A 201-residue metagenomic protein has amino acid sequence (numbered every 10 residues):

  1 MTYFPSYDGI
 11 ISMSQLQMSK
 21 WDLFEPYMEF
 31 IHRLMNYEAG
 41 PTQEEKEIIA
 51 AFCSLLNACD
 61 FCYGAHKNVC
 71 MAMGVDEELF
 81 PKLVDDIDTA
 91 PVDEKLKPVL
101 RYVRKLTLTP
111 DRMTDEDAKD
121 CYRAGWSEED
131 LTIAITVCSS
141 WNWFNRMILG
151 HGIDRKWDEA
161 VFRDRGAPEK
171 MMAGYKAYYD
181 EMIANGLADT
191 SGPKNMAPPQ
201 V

Functional and structural regions predicted by a protein language model:
M1-V201: Hydrophobic alpha-helical segments
